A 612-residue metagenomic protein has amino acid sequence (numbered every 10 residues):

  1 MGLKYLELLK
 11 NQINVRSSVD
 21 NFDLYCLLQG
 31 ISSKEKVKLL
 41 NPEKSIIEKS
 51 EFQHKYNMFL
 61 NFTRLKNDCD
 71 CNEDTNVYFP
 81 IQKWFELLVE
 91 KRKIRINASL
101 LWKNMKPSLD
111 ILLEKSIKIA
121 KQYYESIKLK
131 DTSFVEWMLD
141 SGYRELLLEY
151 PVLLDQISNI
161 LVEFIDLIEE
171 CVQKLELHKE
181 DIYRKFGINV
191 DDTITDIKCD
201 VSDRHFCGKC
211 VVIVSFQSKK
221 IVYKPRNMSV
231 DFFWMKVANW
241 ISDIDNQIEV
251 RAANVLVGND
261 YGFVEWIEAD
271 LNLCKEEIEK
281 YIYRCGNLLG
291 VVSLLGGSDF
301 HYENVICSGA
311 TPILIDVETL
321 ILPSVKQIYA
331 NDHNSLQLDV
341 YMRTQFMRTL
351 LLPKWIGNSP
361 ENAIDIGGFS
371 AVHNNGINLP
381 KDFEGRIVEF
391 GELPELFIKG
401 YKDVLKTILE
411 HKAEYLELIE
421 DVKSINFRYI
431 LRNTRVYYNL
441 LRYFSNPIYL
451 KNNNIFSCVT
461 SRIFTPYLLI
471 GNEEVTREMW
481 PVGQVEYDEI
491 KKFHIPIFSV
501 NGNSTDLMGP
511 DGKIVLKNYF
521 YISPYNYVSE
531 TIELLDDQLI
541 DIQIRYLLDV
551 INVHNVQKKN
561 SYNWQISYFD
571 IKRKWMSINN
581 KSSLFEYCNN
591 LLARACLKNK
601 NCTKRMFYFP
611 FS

Functional and structural regions predicted by a protein language model:
G2-I117, K121-E125, D140-V172, E176 (+1 more regions): C-terminal catalytic region of ATP-dependent kinase domains
L88-G297, T311-I313: Conserved ATP-binding subdomain of kinase catalytic cores across diverse folds
E276-I282, Q337, M342, F611: Short helix-capping and inter-helix turn/linker motifs at the boundaries of alpha-helical repeat units
G286, S582-C596: Hydrophobic core segments within long, regular secondary-structure runs in both alpha- and beta-rich folds
E303-V305: Hydrophobic residue at the +6 position relative to the catalytic HRD Asp in the kinase catalytic loop
C307-G309: Activation-loop N-terminal segment of eukaryotic-like protein kinases
R594-S612: Glycine- and aromatic-rich loop/turn segments at beta-sheet edges
